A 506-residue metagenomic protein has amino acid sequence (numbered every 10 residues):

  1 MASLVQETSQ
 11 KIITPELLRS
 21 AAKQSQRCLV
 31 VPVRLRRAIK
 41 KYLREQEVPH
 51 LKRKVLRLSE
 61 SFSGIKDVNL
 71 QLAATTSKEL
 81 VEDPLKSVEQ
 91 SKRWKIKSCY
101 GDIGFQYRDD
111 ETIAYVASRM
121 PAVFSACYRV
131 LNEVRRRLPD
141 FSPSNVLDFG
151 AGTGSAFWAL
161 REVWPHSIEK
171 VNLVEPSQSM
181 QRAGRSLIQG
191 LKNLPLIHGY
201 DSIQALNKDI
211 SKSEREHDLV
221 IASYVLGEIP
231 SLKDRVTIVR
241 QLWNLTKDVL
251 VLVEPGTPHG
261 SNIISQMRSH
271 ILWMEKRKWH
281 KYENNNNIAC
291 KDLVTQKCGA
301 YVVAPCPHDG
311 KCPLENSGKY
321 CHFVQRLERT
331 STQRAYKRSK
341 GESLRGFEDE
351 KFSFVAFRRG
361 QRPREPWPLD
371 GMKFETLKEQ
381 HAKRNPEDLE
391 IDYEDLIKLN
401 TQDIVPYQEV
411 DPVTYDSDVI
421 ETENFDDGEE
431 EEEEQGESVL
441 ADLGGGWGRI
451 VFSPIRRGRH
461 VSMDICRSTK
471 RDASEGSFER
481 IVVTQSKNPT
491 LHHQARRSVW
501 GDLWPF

Functional and structural regions predicted by a protein language model:
A2-G101: N-terminal auxiliary segments of SAM/dcSAM-dependent transferases
Y100-L138: Class I SAM-dependent methyltransferase Rossmann-like catalytic core, especially the SAM/SAH-binding loop
F141-G152: Conserved class I S-adenosyl-L-methionine
T153-H166: Conserved SAM-binding loop of SAM-dependent methyltransferases across substrates and taxa, primarily the Class I
R182-E214: S-adenosyl-L-methionine
H217-L232: A short SAM/SAH-binding and catalytic strip from SAM-dependent methyltransferases
T246-G256: Conserved beta-strand signature within the Rossmann-like core of class I S-adenosyl-L-methionine
F323-F506: C-terminal lobe and adjacent flexible extensions of AdoMet/dcAdoMet transferase-like proteins
